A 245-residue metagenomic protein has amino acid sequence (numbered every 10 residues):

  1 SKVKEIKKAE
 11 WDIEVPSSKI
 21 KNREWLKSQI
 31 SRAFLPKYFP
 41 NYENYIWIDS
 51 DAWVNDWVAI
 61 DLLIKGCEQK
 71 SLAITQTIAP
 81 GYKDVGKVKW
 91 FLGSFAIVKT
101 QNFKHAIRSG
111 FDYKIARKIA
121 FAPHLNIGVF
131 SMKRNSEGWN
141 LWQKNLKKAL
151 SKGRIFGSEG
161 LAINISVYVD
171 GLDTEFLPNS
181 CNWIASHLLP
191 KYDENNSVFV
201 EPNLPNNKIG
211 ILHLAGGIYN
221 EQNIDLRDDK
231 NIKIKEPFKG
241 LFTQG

Functional and structural regions predicted by a protein language model:
S1-G245: Glycosyltransferase catalytic domains, chiefly GT-A lineage
